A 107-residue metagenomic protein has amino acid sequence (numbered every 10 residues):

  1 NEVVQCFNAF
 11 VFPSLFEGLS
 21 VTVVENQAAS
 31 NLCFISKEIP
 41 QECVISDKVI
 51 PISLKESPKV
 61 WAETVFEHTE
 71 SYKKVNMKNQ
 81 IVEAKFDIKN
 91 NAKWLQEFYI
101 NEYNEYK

Functional and structural regions predicted by a protein language model:
N1, S20: Glycine-rich phosphate-binding loop at the start of an alpha helix
V3-F7: Short alpha-helical donor nucleotide-sugar binding micro-motif in glycosyltransferases
L15: Aromatic "clamp/platform" in nucleotide-sugar-dependent glycosyltransferases that forms part of the donor/acceptor
G18-L19, E42: Short glycine-rich, flexible loops that bind phosphorylated cofactors or substrates
V23, A28, L32-S36, Q41: Short hydrophobic beta-strand element within catalytic cores of glycosyltransferases and related nucleotide-activated
E42-T69, K89: Change "using UDP/GDP/dTDP sugars" to "using nucleotide sugars
Y72-K107: A charged, aromatic-enriched C-terminal amphipathic alpha-helix characteristic of glycosyltransferases across folds
